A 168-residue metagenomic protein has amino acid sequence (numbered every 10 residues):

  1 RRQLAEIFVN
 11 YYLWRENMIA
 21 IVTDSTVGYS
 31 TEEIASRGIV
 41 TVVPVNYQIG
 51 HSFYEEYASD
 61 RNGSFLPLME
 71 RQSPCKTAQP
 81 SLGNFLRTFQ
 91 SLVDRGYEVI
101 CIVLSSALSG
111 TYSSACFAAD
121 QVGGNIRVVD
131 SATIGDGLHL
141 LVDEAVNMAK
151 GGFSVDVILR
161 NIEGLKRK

Functional and structural regions predicted by a protein language model:
R1-N17: Short, Lys/Arg-enriched N-terminal segments with co-localized hydrophobic residues within the first ~10-30 amino acids
A20-Q79, N84: N-terminal glycine-rich anion-binding loop in soluble enzyme alpha/beta folds
T26-V27, Y47, L104, S131-I134: Short, ordered loop/turn segments at secondary-structure junctions
Q72-A107, S113-S114, L159, K166-R167: Glycine-rich phosphate- or other oxyanion-binding loops that anchor nucleotides, phosphorylated ligands
E98-S105, R127-D130, E144: Short glycine-rich or small-residue beta-strand-to-loop segments that form or flank ligand, phosphate, metal/Fe-S
V103-G123, L140-D143: Short Gly/Thr/Asp-enriched flexible loops that form oxyanion-binding sites at enzyme active sites
V129-L141: Long, charge-dense
N147-K168: Internal, active-site/partner-interface "lid" segment
